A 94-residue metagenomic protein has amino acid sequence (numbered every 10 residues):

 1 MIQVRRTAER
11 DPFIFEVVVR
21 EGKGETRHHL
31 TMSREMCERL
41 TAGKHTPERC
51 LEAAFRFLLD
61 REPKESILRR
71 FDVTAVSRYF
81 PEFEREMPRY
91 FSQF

Functional and structural regions predicted by a protein language model:
M1-T41, V73-F94: N-terminal intrinsically disordered, cationic/polar leader segments that include organellar targeting peptides
T31-K64: Acidic, aromatic-enriched beta-alpha/helix-loop junctions
E62-S66, P88-F91: Residue-level signal for secondary-structure boundary elements
R69: Metal- or metallocofactor-binding catalytic centers and their adjacent structured scaffolds across diverse enzyme
